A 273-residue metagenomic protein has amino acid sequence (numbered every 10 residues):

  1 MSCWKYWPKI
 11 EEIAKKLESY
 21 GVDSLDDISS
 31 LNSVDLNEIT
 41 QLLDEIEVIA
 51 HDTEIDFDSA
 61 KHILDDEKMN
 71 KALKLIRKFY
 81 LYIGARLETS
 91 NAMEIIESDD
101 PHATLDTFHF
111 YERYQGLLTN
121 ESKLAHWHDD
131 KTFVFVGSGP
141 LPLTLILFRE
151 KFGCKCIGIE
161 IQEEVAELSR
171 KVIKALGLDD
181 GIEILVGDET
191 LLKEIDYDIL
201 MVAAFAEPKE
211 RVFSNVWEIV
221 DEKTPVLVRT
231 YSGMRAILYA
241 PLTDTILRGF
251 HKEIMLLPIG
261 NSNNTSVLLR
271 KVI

Functional and structural regions predicted by a protein language model:
D44-H128: Conserved Class I S-adenosyl-L-methionine-dependent methyltransferase catalytic core
P140-C154: Conserved SAM-binding loop of SAM-dependent methyltransferases across substrates and taxa, primarily the Class I
K155-E160: Conserved SAM-binding motif I beta-strand of class I
S169-R170: Conserved SAM-binding loop
G177-E189: Conserved SAM-binding strand-loop segment of SAM-dependent methyltransferases
E207-V220: A short, conserved alpha-helix within the catalytic core of class I
K223-G233: Conserved beta-strand signature within the Rossmann-like core of class I S-adenosyl-L-methionine
S232-I273: Active-site capping/gating segments
